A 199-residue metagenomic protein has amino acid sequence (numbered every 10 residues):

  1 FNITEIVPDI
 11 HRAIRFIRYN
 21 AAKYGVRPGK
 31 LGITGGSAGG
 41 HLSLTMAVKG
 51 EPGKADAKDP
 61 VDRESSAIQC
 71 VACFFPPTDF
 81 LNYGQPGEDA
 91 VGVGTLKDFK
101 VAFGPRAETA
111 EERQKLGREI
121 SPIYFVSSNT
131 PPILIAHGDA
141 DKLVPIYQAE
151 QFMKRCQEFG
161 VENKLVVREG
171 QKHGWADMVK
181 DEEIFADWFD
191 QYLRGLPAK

Functional and structural regions predicted by a protein language model:
F1-A22, E183: Alpha/beta-hydrolase active-site loop
R12-E88: Primarily recognizes the serine-hydrolase "nucleophile elbow" in alpha/beta-hydrolase and SGNH/GDSL folds
P28-K30, S66-C70, T130-I133, F159-K164: Loop/turn elements at helix/coil->beta-strand transitions in domains of secreted/extracellular proteins
A47-K49, N82-F125, P131, E158: Mobile cap/lid helix-loop segments that gate and shape the active-site cleft of serine hydrolases
N129, L134-H137, D141: Short beta-strand/loop motif that positions the catalytic acidic residue of the alpha/beta-hydrolase fold
K142-Q151: Conserved alpha/beta-hydrolase "acid-adjacent" motif
R168-W175: Histidine-bearing beta->alpha loop at or near hydrolase active sites
K180-K199: Catalytic active-site module of serine/aspartate enzymes centered on a nucleophile-bearing elbow/loop
